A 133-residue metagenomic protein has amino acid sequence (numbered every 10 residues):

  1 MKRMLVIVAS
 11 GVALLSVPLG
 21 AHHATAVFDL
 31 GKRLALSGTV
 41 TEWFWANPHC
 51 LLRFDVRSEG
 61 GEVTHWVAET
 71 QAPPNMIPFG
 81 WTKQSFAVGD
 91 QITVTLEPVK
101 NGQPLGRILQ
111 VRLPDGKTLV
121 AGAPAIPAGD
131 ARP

Functional and structural regions predicted by a protein language model:
M1-M4: Positively charged n-region of N-terminal signal peptides that target proteins for export
I7-P18: Bacterial N-terminal signal peptides
G20-L34: Short boundary/loop segments of OB/S1/cold-shock single-stranded nucleic-acid-binding domains
K32-P48: Structural detector for short beta-strands of small beta-barrel domains
A46-R57: Short aromatic-glycine-enriched beta-strand elements
E69-P78: Short, structured beta-strand/loop micro-motifs enriched in basic residues and often containing a Trp
P78-T93: Short nucleic-acid-contacting surface segments enriched for D/E, G, S/T with interspersed K/R
V99-A123: OB-fold/S1-family single-stranded nucleic acid-binding modules
